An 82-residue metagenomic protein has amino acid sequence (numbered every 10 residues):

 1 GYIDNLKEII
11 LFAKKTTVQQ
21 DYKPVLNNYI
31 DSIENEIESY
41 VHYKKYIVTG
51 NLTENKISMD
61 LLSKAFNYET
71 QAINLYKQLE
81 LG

Functional and structural regions predicted by a protein language model:
G1-Y2, E38-G82: C-terminal amphipathic alpha-helix
I3-I30, Q78-G82: Short, solvent-exposed, charged loop/turn and helix-capping segments that join or cap alpha-helices on peripheral
I30-Y40: Extended, hydrophobic/aromatic-rich amphipathic alpha-helical segments that build helical scaffolds
